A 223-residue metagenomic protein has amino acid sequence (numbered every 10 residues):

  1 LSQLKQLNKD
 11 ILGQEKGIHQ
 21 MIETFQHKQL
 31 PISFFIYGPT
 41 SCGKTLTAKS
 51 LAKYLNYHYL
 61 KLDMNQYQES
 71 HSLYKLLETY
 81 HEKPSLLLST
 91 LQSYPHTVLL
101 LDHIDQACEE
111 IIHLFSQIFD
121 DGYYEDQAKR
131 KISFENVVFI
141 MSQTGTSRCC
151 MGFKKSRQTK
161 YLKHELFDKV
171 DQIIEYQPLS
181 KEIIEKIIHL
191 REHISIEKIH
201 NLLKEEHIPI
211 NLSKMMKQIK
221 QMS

Functional and structural regions predicted by a protein language model:
S2-F34: Pre-Walker A (pre-P-loop) alpha-helix and adjacent loop at the N terminus of AAA/AAA+ ATPase modules, a conserved
G13, M21, T45, A52 (+6 more regions): Conserved RecA-like P-loop NTPase ATPase core
Q29-P31, S85-T90, D121-N136, C150-M151 (+1 more regions): Conserved Walker
L30-L62: Walker A/P-loop
Y54-Y80: AAA+/P-loop NTPase substrate/partner-engagement loops
L62-Y67, Q143-T144, Q158-K160, D171-E185: Conserved AAA+ ATPase "SRH/arginine-finger" region at the nucleotide-binding site
E69-L73, Q92-D120, V137-V138, G145-G152 (+2 more regions): Conserved AAA+/SF3 P-loop NTPase catalytic/coupling segment centered on the Walker-B
V170-I188, E192-S223: Conserved AAA+ ATPase small/helical "lid" subdomain
